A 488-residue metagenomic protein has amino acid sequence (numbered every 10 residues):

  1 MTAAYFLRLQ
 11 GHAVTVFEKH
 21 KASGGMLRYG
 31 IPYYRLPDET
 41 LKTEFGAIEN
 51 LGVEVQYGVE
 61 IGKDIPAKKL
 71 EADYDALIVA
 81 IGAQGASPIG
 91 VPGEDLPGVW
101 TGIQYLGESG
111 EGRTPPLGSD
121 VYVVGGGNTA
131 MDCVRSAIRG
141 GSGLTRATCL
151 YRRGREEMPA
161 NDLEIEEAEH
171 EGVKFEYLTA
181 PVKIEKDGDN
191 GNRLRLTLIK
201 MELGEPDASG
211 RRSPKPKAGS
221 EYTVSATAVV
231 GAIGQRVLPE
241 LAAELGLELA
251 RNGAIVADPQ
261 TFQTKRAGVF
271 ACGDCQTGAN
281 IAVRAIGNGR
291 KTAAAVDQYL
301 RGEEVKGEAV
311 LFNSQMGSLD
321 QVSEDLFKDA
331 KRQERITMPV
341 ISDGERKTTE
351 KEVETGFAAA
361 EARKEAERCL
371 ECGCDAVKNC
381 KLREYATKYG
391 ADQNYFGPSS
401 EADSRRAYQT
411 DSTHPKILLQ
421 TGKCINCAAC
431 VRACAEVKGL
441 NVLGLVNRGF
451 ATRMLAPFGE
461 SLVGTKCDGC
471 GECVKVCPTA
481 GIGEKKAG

Functional and structural regions predicted by a protein language model:
M1-I61, S87-G90, Q104, D132-E185 (+5 more regions): Beta1-alpha1 glycine-rich phosphate/pyrophosphate-binding loop at the start of Rossmann-like nucleotide-binding domains
T2, L9, T15, K19-A22 (+6 more regions): Iron-sulfur cluster-binding cysteine motifs and their immediate structural context in ferredoxin-like electron-transfer
K21-A22, P92-I103, E248, G253-A254 (+4 more regions): Non-heme iron-sulfur electron-transfer modules
R28-Y29, Y57-I65, G110, T114 (+8 more regions): Ferredoxin-like iron-sulfur electron-transfer modules
K42-V91, K183-T197, E202-E205, A228-V230 (+1 more regions): Feature captures the FAD/FMN-dependent oxidoreductase FAD-binding
D95-V121, P206-A279, Q321-E324: FAD-site-proximal beta/loop scaffold in flavoenzymes
E171-G172, A180-L194, E202-G204, Q298-R368 (+1 more regions): Mid-to-C-terminal Rossmann-like scaffold of FAD/NAD(P)H-dependent oxidoreductases
C272-K306: A conserved FAD-binding loop/helix module that cradles the flavin
